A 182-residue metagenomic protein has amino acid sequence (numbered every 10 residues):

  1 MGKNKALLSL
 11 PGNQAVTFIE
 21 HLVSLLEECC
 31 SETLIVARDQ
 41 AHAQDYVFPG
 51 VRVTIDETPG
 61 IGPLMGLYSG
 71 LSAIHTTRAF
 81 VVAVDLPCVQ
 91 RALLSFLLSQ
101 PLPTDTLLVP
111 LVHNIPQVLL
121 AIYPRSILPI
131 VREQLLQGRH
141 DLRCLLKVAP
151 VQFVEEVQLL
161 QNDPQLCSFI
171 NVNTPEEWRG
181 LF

Functional and structural regions predicted by a protein language model:
M1-S168, R179-F182: Nucleotide and nucleotide-moiety/phosphate-recognizing core
